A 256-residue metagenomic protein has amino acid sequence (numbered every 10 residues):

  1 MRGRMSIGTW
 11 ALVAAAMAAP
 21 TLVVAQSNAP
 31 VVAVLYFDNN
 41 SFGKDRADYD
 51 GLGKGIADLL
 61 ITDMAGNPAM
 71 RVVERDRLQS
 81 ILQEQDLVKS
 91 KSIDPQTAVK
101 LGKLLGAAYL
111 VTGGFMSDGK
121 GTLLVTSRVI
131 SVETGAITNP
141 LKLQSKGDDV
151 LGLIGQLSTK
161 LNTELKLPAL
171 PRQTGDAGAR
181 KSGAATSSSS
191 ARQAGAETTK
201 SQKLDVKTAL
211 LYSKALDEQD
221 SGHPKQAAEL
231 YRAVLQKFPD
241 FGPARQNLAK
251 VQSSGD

Functional and structural regions predicted by a protein language model:
M1-M5: N-terminal secretory signal peptides that target proteins for export/translocation
G8-P20: Bacterial N-terminal signal peptides
L22-V24, K100-L101: Short, flexible, glycine/charge-rich loop motifs used to bind or transfer phosphoryl groups or to couple energy/partner
V24-R71, L78, Q83, K181-D256: A structural "domain/chain start" motif
L35-F37, R75, R128-V132: Generic beta-structure capping elements
A69, R75, P140-K142: Residue-level detector of high-confidence beta-strand sites
V73, L110, L170, P243-A244: Secondary-structure boundary/capping residues
Q79-Q202: Catalytic-center loop of serine/cysteine hydrolases
